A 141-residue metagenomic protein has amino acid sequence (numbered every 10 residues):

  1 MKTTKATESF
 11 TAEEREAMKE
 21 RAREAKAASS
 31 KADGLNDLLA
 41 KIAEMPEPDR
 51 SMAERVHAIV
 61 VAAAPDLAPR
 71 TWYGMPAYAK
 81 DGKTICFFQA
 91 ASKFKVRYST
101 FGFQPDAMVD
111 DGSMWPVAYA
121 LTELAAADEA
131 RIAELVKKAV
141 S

Functional and structural regions predicted by a protein language model:
M1-S141: Charge-dense, helix-prone N-terminal extensions
